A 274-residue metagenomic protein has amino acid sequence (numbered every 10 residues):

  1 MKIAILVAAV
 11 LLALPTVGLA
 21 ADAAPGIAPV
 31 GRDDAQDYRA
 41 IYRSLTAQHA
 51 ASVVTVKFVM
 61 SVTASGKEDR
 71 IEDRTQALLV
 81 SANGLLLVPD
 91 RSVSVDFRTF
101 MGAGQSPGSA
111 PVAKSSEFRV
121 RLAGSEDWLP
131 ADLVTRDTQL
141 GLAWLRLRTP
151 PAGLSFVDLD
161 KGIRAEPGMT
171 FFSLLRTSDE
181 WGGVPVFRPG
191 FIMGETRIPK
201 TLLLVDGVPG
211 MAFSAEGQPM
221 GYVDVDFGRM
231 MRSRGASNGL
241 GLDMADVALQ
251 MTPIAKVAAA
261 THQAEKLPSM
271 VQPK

Functional and structural regions predicted by a protein language model:
M1-A4: Positively charged n-region of N-terminal signal peptides that target proteins for export
V7-P15: Bacterial N-terminal signal peptides
A20-P89, I254-K274: N-terminal activation segment of mature serine protease catalytic domains
V54-V56, A77, G84, V88 (+7 more regions): Terminal peptide-recognition signature
V59, V93, A123-S125, L145-A152 (+3 more regions): A structural micro-motif recognizing beta-strand termini and the immediately following turn/loop segments
R74, S81-R136, G228: Catalytic-histidine neighborhood of serine endopeptidases, predominantly the chymotrypsin-like S1/PA family
L154-V208, Y222-R234: Flexible, gly/ser-rich surface segments that form the specificity/activation loops bordering the active-site cleft
F213-K274: C-terminal subregion of chymotrypsin/trypsin-like serine protease catalytic domains
